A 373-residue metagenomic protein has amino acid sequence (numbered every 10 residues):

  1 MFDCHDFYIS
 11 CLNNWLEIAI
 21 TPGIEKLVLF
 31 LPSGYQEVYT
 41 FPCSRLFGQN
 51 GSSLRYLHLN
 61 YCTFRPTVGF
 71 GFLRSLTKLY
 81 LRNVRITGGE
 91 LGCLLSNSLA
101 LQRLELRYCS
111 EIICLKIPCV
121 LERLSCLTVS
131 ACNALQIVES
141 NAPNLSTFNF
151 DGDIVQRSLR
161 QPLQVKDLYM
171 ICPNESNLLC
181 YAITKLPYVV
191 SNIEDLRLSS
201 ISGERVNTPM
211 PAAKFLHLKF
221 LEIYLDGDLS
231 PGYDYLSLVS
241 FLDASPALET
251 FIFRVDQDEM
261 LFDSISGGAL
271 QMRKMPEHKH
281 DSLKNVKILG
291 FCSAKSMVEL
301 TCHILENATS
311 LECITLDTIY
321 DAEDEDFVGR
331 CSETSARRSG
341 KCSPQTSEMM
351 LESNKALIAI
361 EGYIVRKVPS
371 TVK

Functional and structural regions predicted by a protein language model:
M1-D3, E25-F30, R55-N60, L76-R82 (+10 more regions): Conserved hydrophobic beta-strand positions in leucine-rich repeat
M1-P118: Leucine-rich repeat
C4-L12, S33-C43, Y61, S125 (+7 more regions): Leucine-rich repeat
P22, Q49-S52, G71-T77, G89 (+12 more regions): Inter-repeat linker/turn residues at the boundaries of leucine-rich repeats
V155-P231, A244: Extended repeat-based solenoid scaffolds, especially LRR ectodomains and other repeat-derived architectures
D281-C302, T309-T318: C-terminal transmembrane module of eukaryotic multi-pass membrane proteins
